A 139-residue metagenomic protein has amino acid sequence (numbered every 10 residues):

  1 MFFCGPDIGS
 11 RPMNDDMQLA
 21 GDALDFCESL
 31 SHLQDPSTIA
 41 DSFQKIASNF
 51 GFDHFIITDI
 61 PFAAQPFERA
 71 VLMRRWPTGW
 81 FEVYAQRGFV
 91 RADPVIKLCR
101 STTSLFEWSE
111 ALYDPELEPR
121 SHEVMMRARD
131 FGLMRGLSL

Functional and structural regions predicted by a protein language model:
F2-S29: Signal-transmission linkers at sensory-effector interfaces
M13, L19-A23, P36, A47-N49 (+1 more regions): Contiguous, function-dense segments enriched for cysteine-driven chemistry and partner/ligand-binding capacity
D16, D25, Q34, Q65-T78: Accessory recognition modules or surfaces
S29-S42: Signal-transducing coiled-coil linker helices
F43-A47, F52-Q65: Short, hydrophobic-rich beta-strand element in sensory/regulatory alpha-beta domains
G51, G132-L133: Short loop/turn motifs at secondary-structure junctions
V71, R75-G132: Regulatory sensory and allosteric helical modules in signal-transduction proteins and certain transcription factors
R135-L139: Short hydrophobic beta-strand micro-motif common in sensory/regulatory domains
